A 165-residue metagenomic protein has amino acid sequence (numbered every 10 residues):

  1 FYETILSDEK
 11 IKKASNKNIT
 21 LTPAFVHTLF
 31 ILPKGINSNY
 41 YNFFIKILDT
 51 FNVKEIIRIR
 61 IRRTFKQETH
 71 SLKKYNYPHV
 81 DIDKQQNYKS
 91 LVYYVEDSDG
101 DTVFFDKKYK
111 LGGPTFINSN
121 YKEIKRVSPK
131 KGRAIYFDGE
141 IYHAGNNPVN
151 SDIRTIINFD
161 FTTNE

Functional and structural regions predicted by a protein language model:
F1-I57, Q67-T69: Non-heme Fe(II)/2-oxoglutarate
I31, D83, N147: Alpha-helical and His/Cys-centered functional microenvironments
S38-N42, K89, K130: A structural signal for well-ordered alpha-helical segments within the folded catalytic domains of diverse enzymes
I57, L91, G100-T102: Conserved active-site beta-strand-loop modules that form the wall/rim of enzyme catalytic pockets and either contain
I61, D97-E165: Catalytic core of Fe(II)/2-oxoglutarate
R62-K84: Conserved short histidine dyad/triad with adjacent acidic residue
D83-V92: Acidic, His- and aromatic-enriched active-site or binding-groove loops in soluble protein domains that engage sugars
